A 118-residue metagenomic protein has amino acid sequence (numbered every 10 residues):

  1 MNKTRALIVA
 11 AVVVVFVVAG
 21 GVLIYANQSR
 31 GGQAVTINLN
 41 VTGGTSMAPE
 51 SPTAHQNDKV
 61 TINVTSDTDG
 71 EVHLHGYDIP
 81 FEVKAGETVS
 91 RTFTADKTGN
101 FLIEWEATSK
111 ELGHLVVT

Functional and structural regions predicted by a protein language model:
M1-N2: Terminal targeting segments of Actinobacterial cell-envelope proteins
R5-A10, V17-N38, V83-T118: Extracellular/periplasmic metallocenter environments
G31-K59: N-terminal edge beta-strand
G44-S46, D67-G70: Active-site/binding-pocket entry motifs
E50-P52, D78-E82: Beta-strand-rich interaction surfaces with strong enrichment in secreted/lumenal proteins
S51-T68, V89-K97, F101-E104: Beta-strand cores of secreted/periplasmic/IMS beta-sandwich domains, seen most often in copper-related folds
G70-G76: Change to "...patches in solvent-exposed regions of secreted, membrane-anchored, or virion-exposed structural
